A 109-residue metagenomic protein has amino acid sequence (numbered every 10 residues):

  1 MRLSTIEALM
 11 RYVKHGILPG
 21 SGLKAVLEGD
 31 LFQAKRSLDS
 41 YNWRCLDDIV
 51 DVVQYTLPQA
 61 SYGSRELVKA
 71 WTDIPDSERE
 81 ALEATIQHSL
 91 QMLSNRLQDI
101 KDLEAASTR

Functional and structural regions predicted by a protein language model:
M1-A25, S40, R44-C45, V52-A70: N-terminal low-complexity, intrinsically disordered segments
L27, Q87-T108: Short interaction-hotspot residues at assembly and binding interfaces
E28-S37: Amphipathic alpha-helical segments that form the core helices of the histone-fold
C45-L97: Amphipathic alpha-helical binding modules
